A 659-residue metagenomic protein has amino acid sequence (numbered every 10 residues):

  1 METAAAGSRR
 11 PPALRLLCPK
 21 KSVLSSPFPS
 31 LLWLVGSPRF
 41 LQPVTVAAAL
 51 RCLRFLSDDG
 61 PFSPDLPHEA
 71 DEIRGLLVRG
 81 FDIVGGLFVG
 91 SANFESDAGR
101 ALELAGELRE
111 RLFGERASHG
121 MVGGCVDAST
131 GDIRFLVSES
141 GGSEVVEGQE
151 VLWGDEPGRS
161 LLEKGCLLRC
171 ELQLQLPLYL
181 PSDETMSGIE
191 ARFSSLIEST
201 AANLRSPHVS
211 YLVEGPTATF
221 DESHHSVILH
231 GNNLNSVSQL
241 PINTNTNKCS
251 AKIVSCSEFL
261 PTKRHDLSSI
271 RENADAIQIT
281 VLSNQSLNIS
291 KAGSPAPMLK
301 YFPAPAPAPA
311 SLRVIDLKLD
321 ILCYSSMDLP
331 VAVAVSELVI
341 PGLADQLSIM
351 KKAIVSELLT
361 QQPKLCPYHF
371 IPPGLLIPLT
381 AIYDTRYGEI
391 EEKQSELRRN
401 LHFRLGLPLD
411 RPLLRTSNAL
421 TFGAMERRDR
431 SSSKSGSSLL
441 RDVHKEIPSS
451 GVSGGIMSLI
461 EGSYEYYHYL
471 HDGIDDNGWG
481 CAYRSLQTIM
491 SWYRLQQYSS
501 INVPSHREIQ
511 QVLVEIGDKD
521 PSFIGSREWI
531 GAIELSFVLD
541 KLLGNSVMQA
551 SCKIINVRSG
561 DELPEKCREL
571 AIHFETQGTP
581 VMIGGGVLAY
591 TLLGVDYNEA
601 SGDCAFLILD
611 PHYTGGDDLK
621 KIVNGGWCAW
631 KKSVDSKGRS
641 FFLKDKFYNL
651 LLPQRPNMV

Functional and structural regions predicted by a protein language model:
E2-D59, S63, R79-G80, V84-G85 (+3 more regions): Active-site nucleophile-adjacent alpha helix/oxyanion-hole segment immediately C-terminal to the catalytic cysteine
V44, A48-K434: Long, charge-dense tracts
P64-H68, R74-G120, D127-D132, E139 (+2 more regions): Papain-like cysteine protease catalytic cores
G142, L234, L486-T488, V557-G560 (+4 more regions): Conserved beta-strand elements of beta-rich interaction domains across eukaryotes, especially beta-propellers
D384, G388-D472, Q487, R494 (+2 more regions): Peripheral membrane interaction modules
C481, T579-G615: Catalytic nucleophile-His microenvironment captured as a short glycine-rich beta-strand/loop that brackets
M490, Y498-V503, V547-I555, L593-G594 (+2 more regions): Intrinsically disordered, low-complexity regions enriched in proline, serine, glycine and charged residues
D603, I608-V659: Low-complexity, Gly/Ser/Thr/Pro-rich intrinsically disordered linker/tail segments
